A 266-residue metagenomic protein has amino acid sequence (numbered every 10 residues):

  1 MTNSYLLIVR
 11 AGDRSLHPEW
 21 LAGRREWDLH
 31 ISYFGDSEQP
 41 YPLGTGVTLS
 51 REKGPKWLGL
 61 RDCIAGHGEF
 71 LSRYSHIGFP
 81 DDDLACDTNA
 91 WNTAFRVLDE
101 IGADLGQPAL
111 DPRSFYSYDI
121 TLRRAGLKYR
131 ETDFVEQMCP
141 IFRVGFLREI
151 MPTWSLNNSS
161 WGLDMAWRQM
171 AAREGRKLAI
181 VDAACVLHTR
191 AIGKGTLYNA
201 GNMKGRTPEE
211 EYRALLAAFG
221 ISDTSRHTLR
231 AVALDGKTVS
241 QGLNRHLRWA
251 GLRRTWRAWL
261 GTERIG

Functional and structural regions predicted by a protein language model:
T2-N3, N157-W161, M165-G266: C-terminal catalytic/acceptor-binding lobe
N3-V9, D28-I31: Hydrophobic targeting segments
L16-L21, H30-H76: Active-site-proximal specificity loops/subdomain of glycosyltransferases
Q39, F115-Y116, H188: Generic structural signal for helix capping and beta-alpha/helix-loop junctions
T48-L49, R123-G126, T196-N199: Short, hinge-like loop/turn segments at secondary-structure boundaries
H76, D87-R173: Conserved catalytic core of nucleotide-sugar-dependent glycosyltransferases
D83-A85: Acidic metal-phosphate-binding loop of nucleotide-sugar-dependent transferases
